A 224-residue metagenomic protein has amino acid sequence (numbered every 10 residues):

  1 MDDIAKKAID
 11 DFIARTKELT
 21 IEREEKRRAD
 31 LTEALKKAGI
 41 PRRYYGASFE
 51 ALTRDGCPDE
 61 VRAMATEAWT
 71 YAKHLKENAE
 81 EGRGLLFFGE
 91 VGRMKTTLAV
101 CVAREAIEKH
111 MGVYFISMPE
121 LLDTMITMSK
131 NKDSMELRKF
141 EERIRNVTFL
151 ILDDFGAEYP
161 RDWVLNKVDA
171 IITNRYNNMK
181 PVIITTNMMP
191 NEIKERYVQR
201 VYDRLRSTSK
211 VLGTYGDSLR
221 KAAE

Functional and structural regions predicted by a protein language model:
M1-R42: Interdomain "pre-motor" coupling segment immediately N-terminal to P-loop NTPase/helicase cores
I40-T53: Conserved adenine-nucleotide phosphate-binding loops and their immediately adjacent elements
E50-N78: N-terminal pre-Walker A segment at the start of P-loop NTPase domains
V61-A68, A103-N146, Y159-D162: Short glycine-rich substrate-engagement loop in P-loop NTPases that contacts/grips substrate
E77-A79, A106-I107, E142-R145, T173-N178 (+1 more regions): Conserved catalytic network of the ASCE P-loop NTPase/AAA+ motor domain
E77-A99: Walker A/P-loop nucleotide-binding motif
M111-G112, N146-L150, N178-I184: Loop/turn-to-beta-strand initiation segments
L121-T124, M128, F155-E224: Replace "adjacent to P-loop NTPase cores in ATP/GTP-dependent enzymes" with "adjacent to NTP-binding cores
